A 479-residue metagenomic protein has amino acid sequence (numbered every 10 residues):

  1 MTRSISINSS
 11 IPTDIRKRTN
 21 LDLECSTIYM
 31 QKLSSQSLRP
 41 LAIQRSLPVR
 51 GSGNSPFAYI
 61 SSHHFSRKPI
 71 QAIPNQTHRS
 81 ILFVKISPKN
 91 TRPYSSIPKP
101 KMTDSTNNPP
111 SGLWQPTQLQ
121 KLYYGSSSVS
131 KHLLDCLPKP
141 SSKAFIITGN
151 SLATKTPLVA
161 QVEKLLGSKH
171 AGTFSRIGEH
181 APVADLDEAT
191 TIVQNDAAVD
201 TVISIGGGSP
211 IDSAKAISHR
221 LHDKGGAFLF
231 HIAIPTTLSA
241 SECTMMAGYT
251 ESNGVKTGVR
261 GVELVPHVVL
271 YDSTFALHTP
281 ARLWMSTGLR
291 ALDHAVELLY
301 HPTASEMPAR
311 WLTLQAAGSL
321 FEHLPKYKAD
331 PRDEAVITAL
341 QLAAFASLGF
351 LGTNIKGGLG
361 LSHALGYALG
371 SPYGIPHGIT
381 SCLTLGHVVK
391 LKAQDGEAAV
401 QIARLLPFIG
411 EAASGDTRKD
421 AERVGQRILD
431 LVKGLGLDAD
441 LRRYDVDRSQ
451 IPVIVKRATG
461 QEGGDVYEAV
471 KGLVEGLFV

Functional and structural regions predicted by a protein language model:
M1-P69: N-terminal chloroplast transit peptides
Q31-K32, R39, I43-P48, Y59 (+2 more regions): N-terminal amphipathic/basic leader segments beginning at the initiator methionine
S96-T201, L441: ATP/NTP phosphate-donor binding region
I97-P109, L406-V479: C-terminal charged capping/lid subdomain of soluble metabolic enzymes
Q120, H219-W311, V400-R404: A glycine/threonine-rich phosphate-anchoring loop and its flanking beta-alpha core in nucleotide/phosphate-binding
V129-K131, T154-P157, V183-L186, S209-A216 (+4 more regions): Short glycine/serine/threonine-rich phosphate/pyrophosphate-binding segments that cradle anionic phosphate groups
V193-T236: A short, small-residue-rich loop immediately preceding and capping a beta-strand
L298, P302-E422, Q426-R427: Active-site segments that bind and position negatively charged phosphate/pyrophosphate groups
